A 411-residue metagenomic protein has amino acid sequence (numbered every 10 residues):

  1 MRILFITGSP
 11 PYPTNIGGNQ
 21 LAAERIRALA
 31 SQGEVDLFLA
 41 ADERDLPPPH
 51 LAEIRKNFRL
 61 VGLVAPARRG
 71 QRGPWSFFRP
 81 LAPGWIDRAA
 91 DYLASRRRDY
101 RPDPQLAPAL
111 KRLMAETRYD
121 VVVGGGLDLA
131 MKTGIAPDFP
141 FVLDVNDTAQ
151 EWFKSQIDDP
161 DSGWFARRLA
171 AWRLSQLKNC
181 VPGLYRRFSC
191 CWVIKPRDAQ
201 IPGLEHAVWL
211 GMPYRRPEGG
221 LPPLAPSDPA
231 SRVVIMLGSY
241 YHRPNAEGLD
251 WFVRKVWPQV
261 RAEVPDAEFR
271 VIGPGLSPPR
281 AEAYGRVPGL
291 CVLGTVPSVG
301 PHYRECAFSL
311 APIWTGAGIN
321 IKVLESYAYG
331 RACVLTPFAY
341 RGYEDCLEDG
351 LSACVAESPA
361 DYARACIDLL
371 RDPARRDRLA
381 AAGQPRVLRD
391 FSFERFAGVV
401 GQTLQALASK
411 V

Functional and structural regions predicted by a protein language model:
M1-V64, T117: N-terminal subdomain of nucleotide-sugar transferases
L21, W209-E305: Conserved catalytic-core segment of nucleotide-activated headgroup transferases in glycan assembly
W75-A130, F165-F188: Conserved nucleotide-sugar donor-binding subdomain of glycosyltransferases
R101, A374-L404: A charged, aromatic-enriched C-terminal amphipathic alpha-helix characteristic of glycosyltransferases across folds
V142-L143, Q150, A170-L221: Donor nucleotide-sugar binding/catalytic pocket of nucleotide-sugar-dependent glycosyltransferases
S189, P301-G318, Y329-A332: Acidic donor-binding loop of glycosyltransferase active sites
K322-S326, A332-A339: Short hydrophobic beta-strand element within catalytic cores of glycosyltransferases and related nucleotide-activated
S352-A360, D368-A374: Conserved acidic donor-binding segment of nucleotide-sugar-dependent glycosyltransferases
